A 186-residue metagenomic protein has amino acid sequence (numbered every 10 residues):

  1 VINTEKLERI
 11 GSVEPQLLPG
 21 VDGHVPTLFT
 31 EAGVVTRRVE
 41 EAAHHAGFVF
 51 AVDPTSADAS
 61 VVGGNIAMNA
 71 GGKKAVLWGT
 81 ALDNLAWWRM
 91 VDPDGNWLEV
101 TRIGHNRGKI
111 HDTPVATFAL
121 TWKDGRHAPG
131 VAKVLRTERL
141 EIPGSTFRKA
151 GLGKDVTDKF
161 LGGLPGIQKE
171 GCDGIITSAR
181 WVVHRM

Functional and structural regions predicted by a protein language model:
V1-L7, A51: Glycine-rich N-terminal segment of FAD-binding domains in flavoprotein oxidoreductases, spanning the beta-loop-helix
I10-G20, F29-A32, T36-M186: FAD-binding subdomain of flavoenzyme oxidoreductases
